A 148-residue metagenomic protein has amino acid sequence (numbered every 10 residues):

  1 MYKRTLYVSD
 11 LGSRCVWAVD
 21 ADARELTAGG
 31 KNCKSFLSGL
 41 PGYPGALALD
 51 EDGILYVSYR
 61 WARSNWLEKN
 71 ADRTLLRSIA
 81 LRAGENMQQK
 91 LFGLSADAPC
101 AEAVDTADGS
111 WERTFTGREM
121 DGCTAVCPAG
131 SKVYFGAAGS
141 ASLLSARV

Functional and structural regions predicted by a protein language model:
M1-V148: Sequence-structural signature of mature extracellular/luminal beta-sheet repeat domains, prominently beta-propellers
